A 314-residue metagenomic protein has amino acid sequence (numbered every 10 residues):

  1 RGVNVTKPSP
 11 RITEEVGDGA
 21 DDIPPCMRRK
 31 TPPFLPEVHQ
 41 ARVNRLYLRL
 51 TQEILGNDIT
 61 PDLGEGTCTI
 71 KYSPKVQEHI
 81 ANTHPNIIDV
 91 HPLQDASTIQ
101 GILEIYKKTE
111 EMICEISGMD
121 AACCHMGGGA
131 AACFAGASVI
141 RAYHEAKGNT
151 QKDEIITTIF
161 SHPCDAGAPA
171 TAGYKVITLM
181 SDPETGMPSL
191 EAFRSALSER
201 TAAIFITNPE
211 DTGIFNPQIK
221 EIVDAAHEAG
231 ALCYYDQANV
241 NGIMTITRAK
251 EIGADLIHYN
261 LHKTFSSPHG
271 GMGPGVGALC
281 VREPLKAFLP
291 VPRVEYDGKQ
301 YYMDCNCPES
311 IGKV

Functional and structural regions predicted by a protein language model:
R1-D89: N-terminal glycine-rich, Lys/His-bearing helix-loop that initiates the first secondary-structure elements of many
M27-R29, T83-A96, E115, A170-M180 (+1 more regions): Gly-rich Lys/Arg/Thr-decorated short loops/hinges at beta-loop-alpha junctions or inter-strand turns that position
Q40-G56, H84-A132: Conserved N-terminal alpha-helix of the aminotransferase class I/II PLP-enzyme fold
C123-A131, I156-F160, A238, H269: Active-site nucleophile and cofactor-binding loops and adjacent substrate-binding regions of central metabolic enzymes
Y143-P163: Conserved PLP-anchoring active-site segment centered on the Schiff-base-forming lysine
I156-G173, T212: Substrate-binding/gating loop at the entrance of the active-site cleft, primarily in PLP-dependent aminotransferase-like
P188-Q237, N241: Active-site phosphate-binding strand-loop segment of PLP-dependent enzymes
Y259-V314: Active-site C-terminal subdomain of aminotransferase-like
